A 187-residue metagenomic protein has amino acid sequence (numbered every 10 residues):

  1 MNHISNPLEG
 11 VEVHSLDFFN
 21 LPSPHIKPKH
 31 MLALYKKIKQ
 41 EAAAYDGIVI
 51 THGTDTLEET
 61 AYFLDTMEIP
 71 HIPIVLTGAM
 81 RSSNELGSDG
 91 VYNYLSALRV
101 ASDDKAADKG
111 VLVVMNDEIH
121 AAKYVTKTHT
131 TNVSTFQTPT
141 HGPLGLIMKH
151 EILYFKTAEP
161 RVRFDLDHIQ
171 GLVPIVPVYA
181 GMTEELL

Functional and structural regions predicted by a protein language model:
M1-P7, A121-L187: Accessory alpha-helical/coil subdomains and C-terminal extensions that flank or cap enzyme catalytic cores
M1-Q40: ATP/NTP phosphate-donor binding region
G10-V11, A43-G47, I69-I74, A106-G110 (+3 more regions): Short coil/turn connectors at secondary-structure junctions
I26-K29, A33, D55, E59 (+4 more regions): Conserved active-site and cofactor/substrate-binding residues in soluble primary-metabolism enzymes
A43-L57: Short acidic, glycine-rich surface-loop motifs adjacent to enzyme active sites
G53-I72: Short Gly/Thr/Asp-enriched flexible loops that form oxyanion-binding sites at enzyme active sites
T77-M148: Internal gly/pro-rich beta-alpha loop/helix module that stabilizes soluble enzyme cofactors or their anionic handles
